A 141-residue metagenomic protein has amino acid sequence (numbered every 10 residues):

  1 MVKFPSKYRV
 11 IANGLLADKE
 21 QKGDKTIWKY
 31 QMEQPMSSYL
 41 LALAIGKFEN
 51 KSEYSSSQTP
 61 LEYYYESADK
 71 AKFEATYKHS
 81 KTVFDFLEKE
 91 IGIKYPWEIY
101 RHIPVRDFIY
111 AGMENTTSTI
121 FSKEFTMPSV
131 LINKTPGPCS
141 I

Functional and structural regions predicted by a protein language model:
M1-S140: Hydrophobic helix-coil surface modules that form long, contiguous segments used for peptide/substrate interaction
